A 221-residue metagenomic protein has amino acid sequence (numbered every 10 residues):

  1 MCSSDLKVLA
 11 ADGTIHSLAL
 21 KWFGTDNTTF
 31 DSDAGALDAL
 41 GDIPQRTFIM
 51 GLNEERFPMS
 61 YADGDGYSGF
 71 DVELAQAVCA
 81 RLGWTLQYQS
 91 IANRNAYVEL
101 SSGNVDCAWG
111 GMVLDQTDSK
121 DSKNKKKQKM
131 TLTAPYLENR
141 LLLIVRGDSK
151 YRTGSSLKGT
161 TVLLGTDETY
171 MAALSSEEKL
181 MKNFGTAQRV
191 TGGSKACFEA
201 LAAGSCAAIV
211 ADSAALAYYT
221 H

Functional and structural regions predicted by a protein language model:
M1, D12, S17, W22 (+3 more regions): Extracytoplasmic small-molecule ligand-binding "clamshell" domains of the periplasmic binding protein/Venus flytrap
L6-D42, T169-G192: Ligand-binding clefts/hinges and TM-proximal coupling segments of bilobed small-molecule sensing domains
F23, N53-R56, N93-R94, M112-L114 (+4 more regions): Solvent-exposed coil/turn segments that connect beta secondary-structure elements in extracytoplasmic/periplasmic
P44-E54, S68, G154-A172: Short loop->beta-strand "edge-of-pocket" segments that line small-molecule binding or catalytic clefts across diverse
N95-S101, W109-K127, A173-E178, A202-H221: A ligand-binding cleft/hinge motif common to bilobed small-molecule-binding domains
K125-I144, G193: Short Pro/Gly-enriched coil loops immediately N-terminal to beta-strands
A134, V145-V162, M181: Flexible hinge/capping segments at coil-to-helix
Y136, I144, G165, T186-T191 (+2 more regions): Soluble extramembrane regions of membrane proteins in the secretory/endomembrane system
